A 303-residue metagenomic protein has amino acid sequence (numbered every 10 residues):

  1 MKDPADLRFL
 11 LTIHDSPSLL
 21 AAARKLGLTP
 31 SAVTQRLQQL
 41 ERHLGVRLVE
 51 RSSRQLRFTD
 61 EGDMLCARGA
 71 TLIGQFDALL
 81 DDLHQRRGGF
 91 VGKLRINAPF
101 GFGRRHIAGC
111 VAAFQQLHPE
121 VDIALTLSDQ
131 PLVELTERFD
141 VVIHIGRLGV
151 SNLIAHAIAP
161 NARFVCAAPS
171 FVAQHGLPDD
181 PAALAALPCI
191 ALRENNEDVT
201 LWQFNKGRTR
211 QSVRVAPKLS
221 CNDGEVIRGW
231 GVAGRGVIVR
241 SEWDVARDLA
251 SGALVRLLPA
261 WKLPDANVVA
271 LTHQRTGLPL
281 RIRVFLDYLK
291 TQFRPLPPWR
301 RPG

Functional and structural regions predicted by a protein language model:
T12-G27: Short helix-boundary/capping micro-motifs
T29, R36, C110: Residues within the DNA-recognition helix of helix-turn-helix
E41-F58, L254: A short LG(V/I)-centered, amphipathic sequence patch enriched for acidic residue(s) preceding the LG motif
S53-L56, D63, G74-N97: Short helix-loop hinge/linker segments at domain boundaries
A67, E120, E242-S251, W261-G303: C-terminal effector-binding regulatory domain of bacterial HTH transcription factors
V91-S151, P302: Central regulatory/effector-binding core of bacterial HTH transcription factors
N152-R163, A167-L192, G207: Flexible hinge/capping segments at coil-to-helix
S212-R256, L263, T272: Hydrophobic hinge/microswitch elements
